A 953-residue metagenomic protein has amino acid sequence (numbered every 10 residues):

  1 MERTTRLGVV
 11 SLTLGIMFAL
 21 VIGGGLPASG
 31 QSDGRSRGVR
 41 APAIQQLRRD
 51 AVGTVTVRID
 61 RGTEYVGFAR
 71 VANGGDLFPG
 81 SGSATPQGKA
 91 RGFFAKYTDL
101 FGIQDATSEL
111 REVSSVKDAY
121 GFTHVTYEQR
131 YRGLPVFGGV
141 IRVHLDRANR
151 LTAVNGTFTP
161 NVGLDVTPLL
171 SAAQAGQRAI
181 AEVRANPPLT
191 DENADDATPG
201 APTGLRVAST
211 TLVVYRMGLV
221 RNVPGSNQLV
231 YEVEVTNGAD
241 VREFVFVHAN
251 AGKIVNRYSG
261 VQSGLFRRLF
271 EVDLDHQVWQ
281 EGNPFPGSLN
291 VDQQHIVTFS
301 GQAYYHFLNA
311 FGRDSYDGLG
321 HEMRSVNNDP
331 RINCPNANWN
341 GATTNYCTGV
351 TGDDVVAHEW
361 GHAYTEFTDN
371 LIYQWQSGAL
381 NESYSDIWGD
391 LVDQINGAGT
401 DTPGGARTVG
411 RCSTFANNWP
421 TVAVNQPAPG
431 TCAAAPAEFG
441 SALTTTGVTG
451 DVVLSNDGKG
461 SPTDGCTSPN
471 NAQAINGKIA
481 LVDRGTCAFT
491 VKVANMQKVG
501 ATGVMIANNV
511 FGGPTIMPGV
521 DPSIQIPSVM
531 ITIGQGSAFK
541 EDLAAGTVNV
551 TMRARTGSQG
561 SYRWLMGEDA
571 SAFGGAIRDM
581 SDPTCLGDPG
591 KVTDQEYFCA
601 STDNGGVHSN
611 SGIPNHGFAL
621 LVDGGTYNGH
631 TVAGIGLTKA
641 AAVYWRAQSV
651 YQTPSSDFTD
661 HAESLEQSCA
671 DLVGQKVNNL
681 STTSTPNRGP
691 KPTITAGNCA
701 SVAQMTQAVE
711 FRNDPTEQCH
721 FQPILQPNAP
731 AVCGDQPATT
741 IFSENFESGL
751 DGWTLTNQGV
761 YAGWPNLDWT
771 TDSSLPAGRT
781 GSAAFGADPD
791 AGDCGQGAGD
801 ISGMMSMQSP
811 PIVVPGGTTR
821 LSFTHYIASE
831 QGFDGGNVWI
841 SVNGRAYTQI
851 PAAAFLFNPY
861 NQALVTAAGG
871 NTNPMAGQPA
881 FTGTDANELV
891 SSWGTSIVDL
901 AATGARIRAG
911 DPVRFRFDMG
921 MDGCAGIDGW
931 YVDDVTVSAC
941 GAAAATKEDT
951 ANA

Functional and structural regions predicted by a protein language model:
S29-S263, M323-N336, A545: Segments that shape or occlude catalytic/ligand-binding pockets
R40, R48-R49, P202-R242, A249-F415 (+6 more regions): Extracellular zinc-dependent metalloprotease catalytic-domain scaffold
E243-F244, G799-G803, F833-G835, M921-A939: Extracellular carbohydrate recognition
I254-S259, V842-R908: Exoplasmic/lumenal beta-rich domain surfaces
T408-Q559: Structured lumen-facing ectodomains of secretory-pathway proteins
T739-G803, A853-E888, A945, D949: Extracellular glycan-recognition surfaces and repeat-rich motifs
F746, S809, V814-S829, G836 (+1 more regions): Extracellular beta-strand-rich recognition modules
G797-V814, S892-L900: Short beta-strands within extracellular/lumenal beta-sheet-rich domains
